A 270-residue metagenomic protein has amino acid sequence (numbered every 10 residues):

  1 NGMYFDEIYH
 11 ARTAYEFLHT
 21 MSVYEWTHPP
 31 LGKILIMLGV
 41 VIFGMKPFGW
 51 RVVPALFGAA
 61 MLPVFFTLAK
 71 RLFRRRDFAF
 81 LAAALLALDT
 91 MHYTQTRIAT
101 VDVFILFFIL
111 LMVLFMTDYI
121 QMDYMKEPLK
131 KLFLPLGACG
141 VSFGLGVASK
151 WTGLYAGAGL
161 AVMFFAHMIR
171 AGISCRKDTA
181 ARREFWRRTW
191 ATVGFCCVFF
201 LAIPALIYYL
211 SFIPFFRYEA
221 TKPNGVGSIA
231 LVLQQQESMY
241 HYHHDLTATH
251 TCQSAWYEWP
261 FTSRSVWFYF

Functional and structural regions predicted by a protein language model:
N1-A11, V23-L35, M45-F48, G225-G227: Extracytoplasmic catalytic/substrate-binding loops of multi-pass membrane glycan-assembly enzymes
N1-H19, F185, P204-R264: Aromatic-rich transmembrane-lumenal/periplasmic boundary elements in polytopic membrane proteins
W50, P54, M91-F104, S149-T152: Short acidic/glycine- and proline-prone juxtamembrane loop motifs at membrane-interface regions of multi-pass membrane
V52-F73, L111-F115: Transmembrane-helix motifs of polytopic, lipid-linked glycan transferases
K70-F73, M112-P135, F165-C175: Membrane-interface transmembrane helices that cradle and orient dolichyl/undecaprenyl
A82-A87, T94, L114, F143 (+1 more regions): Short helix- or helix-capping micro-motifs that position conserved polar/aromatic residues at function-defining sites
A83, P128-K150: Membrane-interface alpha helices of multi-pass inner-membrane proteins
L106, T152-S174: Transmembrane-embedded, aromatic-rich helix segments that form part of the hydrophobic channel/pocket engaging
